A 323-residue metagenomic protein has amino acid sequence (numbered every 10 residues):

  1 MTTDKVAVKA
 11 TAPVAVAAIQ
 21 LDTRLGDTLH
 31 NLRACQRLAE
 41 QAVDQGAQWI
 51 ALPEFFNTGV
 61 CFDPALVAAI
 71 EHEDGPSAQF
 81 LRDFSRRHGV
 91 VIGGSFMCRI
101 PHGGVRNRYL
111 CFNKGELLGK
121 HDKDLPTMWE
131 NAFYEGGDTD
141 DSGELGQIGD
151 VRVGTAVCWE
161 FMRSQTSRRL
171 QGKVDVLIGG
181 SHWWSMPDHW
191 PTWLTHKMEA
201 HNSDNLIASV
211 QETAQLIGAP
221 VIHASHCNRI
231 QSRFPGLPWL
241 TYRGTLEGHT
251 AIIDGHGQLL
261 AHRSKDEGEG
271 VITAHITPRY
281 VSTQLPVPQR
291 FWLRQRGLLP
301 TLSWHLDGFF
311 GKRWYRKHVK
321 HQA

Functional and structural regions predicted by a protein language model:
M1-W49, I178: N-terminal active-site segment of His-dependent metallophosphoesterases
T28, L32-L117, W184-A219: Cys-nucleophile CN-hydrolase/nitrilase-fold catalytic domain and related Cys-dependent amidase chemistry that acts on
E73, D83, R99-A208, D266 (+1 more regions): Active-site catalytic loop in hydrolytic enzyme cores
E73-G93, M162-G270: CN hydrolase (nitrilase-like) catalytic-core segments centered on the catalytic cysteine and neighboring Lys/Glu
V91-F96, K120-N131, I230-G236: Short Pro/Gly-enriched beta-strand edge/turn motifs at strand-loop
G94-F96, N107-C111, E144, T250-I252 (+1 more regions): Short beta-strand scaffold segments in enzyme catalytic cores
H256, A261-W292: A contiguous, mid-protein "functional segment" used to position or interact with cofactors/ions or partner subunits
R279-A323: A conserved C-terminal secondary-structure "cap"
